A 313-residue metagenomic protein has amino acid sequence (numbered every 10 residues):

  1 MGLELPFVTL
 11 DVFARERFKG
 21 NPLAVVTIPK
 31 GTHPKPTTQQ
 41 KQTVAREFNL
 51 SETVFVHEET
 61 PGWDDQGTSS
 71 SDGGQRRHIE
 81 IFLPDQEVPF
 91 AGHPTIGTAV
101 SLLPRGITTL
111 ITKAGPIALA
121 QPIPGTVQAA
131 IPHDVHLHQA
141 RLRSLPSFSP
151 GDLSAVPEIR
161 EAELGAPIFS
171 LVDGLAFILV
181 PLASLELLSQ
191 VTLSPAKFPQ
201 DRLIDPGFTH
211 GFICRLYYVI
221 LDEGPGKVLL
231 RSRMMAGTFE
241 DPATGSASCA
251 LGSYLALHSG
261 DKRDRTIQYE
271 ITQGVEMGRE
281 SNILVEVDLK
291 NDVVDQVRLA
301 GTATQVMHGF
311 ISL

Functional and structural regions predicted by a protein language model:
M1-P22, D152-E161: N-terminal, positively charged, Ser/Thr/Ala/Gly-biased leader segments that form transit/presequence-like amphipathic
D11-D65: Conserved beta-strand hairpin/beta-sheet module of binuclear metal-dependent hydrolase folds, prominently
V12-A14, I81-P89, A166, M235-P242: A short glycine/serine-rich beta->alpha loop
A14, E58-G62, Q121-I123, V219-E223 (+2 more regions): Short, low-complexity Ser/Thr-rich regulatory SLiMs
T32-R46, L182-G211: Conserved phosphate/ATP/ADP-binding segment of small-molecule kinases
T43-E87, V219-P225: Anion-binding (especially nucleotide phosphate/pyrophosphate-binding) glycine-rich loop and adjoining beta-alpha core
S69, G74-L203, L251, A256-L313: Acidic, low-complexity central loop/insert segments
P206-M277: Glycine/small-residue-rich hydrophobic helix-like segments
